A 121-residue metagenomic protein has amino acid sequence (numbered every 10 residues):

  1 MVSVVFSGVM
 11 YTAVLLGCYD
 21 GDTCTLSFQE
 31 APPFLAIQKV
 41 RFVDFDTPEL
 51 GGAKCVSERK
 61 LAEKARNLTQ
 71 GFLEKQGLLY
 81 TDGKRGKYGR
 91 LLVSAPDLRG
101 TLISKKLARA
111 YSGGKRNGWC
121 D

Functional and structural regions predicted by a protein language model:
M1-D121: Small beta-barrel nucleic-acid-binding modules, primarily SNase/OB-fold domains and secondarily Tudor-like barrels
